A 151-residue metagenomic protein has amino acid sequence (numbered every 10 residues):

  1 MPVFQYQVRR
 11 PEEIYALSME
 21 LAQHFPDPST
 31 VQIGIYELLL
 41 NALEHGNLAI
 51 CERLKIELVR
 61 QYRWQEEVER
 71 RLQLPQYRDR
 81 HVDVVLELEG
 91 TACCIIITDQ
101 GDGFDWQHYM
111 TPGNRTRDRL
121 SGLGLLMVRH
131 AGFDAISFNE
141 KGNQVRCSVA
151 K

Functional and structural regions predicted by a protein language model:
M1-L40, E44-Q61, Q65-L74, V85-E87: Bergerat-fold GHKL ATPase/HATPase_c domain
M1-V8, A92-I96, D102-D105, Y109 (+2 more regions): Flexible, glycine-/charge-rich segments associated with ATP-binding catalytic modules
E20, D79, E87, S137-N139: Broad hydrophobic/π-residue packing in well-ordered secondary structure
A22, L39, Q73, I95 (+2 more regions): Residue-level signal for the start and early helices of compact helical domains
R53-G122: Glycine-rich/acidic phosphate-handling loop/turn and adjacent ATP-lid/helix of nucleotide-binding kinase/ATPase domains
